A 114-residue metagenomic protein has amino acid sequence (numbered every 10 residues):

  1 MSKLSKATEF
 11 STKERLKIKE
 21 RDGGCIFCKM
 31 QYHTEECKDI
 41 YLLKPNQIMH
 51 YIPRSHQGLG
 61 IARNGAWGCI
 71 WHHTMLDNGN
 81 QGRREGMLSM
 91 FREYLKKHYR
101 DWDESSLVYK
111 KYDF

Functional and structural regions predicted by a protein language model:
M1-E9: Short Lys/Arg-rich cationic patches that frequently serve as NLS/NoLS or arginine-rich RNA/DNA-binding motifs
T8-Q47, C69-W71: Short cysteine-rich loop/turn motifs with clustered Cys
C37-I40, S55-A66, T74-F114: Polybasic, low-complexity binding patches
M49-Y51: Catalytic histidine site
